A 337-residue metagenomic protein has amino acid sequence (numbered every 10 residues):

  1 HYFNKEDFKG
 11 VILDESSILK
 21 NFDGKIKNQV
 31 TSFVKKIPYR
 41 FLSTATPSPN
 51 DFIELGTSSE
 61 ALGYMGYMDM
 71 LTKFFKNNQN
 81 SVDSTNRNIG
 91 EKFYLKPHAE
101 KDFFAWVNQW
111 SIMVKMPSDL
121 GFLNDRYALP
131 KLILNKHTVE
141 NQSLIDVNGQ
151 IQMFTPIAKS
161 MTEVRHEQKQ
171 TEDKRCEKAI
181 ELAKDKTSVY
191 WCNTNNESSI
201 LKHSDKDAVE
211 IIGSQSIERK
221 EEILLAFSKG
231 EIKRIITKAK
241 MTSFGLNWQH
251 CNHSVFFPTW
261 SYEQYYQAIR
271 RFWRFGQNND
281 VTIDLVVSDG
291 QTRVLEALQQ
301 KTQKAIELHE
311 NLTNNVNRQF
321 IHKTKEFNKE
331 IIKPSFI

Functional and structural regions predicted by a protein language model:
H1-G10: Conserved helix/coil segment N-terminal to the catalytic DExD/H
G10, I18, K27-D119, Q277: Conserved P-loop NTPase motor "coupling/switch" region that bridges the ATPase
S17-K20, P47, T242, V255 (+1 more regions): Catalytic acidic motif of RecA-like/P-loop NTPases
E54-T57, N247-T259, V281-L285: A short beta-strand element within the Helicase C-terminal
E91-F93, P97, K101-A105, I133-T171: Conserved interdomain linker/interface between the two RecA-like ATPase lobes of SF2 helicase motors
E167-N193: Conserved interdomain hinge at the start of the Helicase C-terminal
V189-W191, S199, D207-T242: Conserved helicase ATPase core of P-loop NTP-dependent helicases/translocases
W260-I337: A conserved SF2-helicase RecA2
